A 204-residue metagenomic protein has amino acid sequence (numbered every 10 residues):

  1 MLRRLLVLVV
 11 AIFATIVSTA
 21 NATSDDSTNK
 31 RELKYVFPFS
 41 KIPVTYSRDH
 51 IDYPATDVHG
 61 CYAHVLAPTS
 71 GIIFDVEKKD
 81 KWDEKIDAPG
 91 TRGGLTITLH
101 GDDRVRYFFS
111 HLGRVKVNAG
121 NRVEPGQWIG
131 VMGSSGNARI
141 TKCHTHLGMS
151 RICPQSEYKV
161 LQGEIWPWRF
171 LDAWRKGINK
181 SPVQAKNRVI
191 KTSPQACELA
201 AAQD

Functional and structural regions predicted by a protein language model:
M1-V7: N-terminal Sec-pathway targeting helices
L2, S18-T96, P125, S134 (+2 more regions): Surface-exposed, glycine-biased beta-strand/turn segments
L8-I16: Bacterial N-terminal signal peptides
H59, L66, G101-Q127: Short histidine-centered loop motifs in beta-beta connectors
A88-G94, K142-S156: Short, compositionally biased
K116-V117, W128, S134-C143: Short glycine/proline-centered loop/turn elements that form peptide/ligand docking sites
G148-I178: Short peripheral tails and domain-boundary helices/loops at the edges of structured domains
